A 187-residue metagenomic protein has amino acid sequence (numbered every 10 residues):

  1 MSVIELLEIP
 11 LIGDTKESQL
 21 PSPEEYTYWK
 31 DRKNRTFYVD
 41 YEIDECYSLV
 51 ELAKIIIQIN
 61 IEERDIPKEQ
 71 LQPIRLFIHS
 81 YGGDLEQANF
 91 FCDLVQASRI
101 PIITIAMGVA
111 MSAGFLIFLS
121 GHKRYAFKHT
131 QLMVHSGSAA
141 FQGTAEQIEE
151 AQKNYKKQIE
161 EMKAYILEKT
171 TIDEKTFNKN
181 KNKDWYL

Functional and structural regions predicted by a protein language model:
M1-L187: Terminal-region recognition feature
